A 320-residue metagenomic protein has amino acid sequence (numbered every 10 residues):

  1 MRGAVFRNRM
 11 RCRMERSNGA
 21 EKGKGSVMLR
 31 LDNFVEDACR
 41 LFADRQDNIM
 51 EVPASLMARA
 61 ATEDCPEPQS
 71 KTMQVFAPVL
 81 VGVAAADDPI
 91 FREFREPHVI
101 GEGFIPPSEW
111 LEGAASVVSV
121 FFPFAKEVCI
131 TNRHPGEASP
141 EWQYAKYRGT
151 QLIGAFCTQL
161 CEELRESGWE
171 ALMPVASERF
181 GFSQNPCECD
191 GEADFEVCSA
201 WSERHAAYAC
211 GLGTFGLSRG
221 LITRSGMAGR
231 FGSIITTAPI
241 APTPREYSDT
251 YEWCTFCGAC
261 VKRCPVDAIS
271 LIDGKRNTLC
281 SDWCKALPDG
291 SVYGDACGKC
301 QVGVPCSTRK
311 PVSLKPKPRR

Functional and structural regions predicted by a protein language model:
G3, G19, G23-G25: Residue-identity detector for glycine
R16: Cationic, low-complexity basic patches in intrinsically disordered or flexible, solvent-exposed regions
G23-A145: Non-catalytic, usually N-terminal nucleic-acid engagement modules in DNA/RNA processing proteins
P135-R320: Catalytic cores of enzyme domains
